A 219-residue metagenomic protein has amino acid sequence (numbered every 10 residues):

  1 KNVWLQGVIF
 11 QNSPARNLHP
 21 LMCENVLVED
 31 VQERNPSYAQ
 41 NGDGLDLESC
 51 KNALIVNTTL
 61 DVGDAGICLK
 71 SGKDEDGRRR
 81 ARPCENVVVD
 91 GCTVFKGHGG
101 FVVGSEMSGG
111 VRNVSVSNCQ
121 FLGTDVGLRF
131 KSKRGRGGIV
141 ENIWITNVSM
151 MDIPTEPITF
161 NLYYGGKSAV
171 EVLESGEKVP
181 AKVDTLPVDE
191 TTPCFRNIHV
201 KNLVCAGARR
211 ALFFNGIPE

Functional and structural regions predicted by a protein language model:
K1-E219: Extracellular/periplasmic carbohydrate-active domains that bind, remodel, or depolymerize complex polysaccharides
